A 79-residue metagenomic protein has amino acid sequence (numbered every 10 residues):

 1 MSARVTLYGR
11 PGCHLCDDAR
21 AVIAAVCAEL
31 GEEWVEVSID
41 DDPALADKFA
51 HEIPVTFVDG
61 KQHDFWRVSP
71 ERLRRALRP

Functional and structural regions predicted by a protein language model:
M1-A25: Local sequence-structure signature of Cys/Sec-based thiol-disulfide redox active-site neighborhoods
M1-R4, A25-E29, R74-P79: Short, low-complexity, intrinsically disordered N-terminal peptides in bacterial proteins
D17-R20, A46, P70: Conserved strand-to-helix beginnings and helix N-cap segments that scaffold or border functional pockets
E32-P43: Thiol-based oxidoreductase modules, predominantly thioredoxin-like and allied folds used for disulfide exchange
D41-P54: Short Fe-S-cluster ligation motifs
P54-Q62: A short, hydrophobic beta-strand/beta-hairpin element that forms part of a small beta-sheet core
